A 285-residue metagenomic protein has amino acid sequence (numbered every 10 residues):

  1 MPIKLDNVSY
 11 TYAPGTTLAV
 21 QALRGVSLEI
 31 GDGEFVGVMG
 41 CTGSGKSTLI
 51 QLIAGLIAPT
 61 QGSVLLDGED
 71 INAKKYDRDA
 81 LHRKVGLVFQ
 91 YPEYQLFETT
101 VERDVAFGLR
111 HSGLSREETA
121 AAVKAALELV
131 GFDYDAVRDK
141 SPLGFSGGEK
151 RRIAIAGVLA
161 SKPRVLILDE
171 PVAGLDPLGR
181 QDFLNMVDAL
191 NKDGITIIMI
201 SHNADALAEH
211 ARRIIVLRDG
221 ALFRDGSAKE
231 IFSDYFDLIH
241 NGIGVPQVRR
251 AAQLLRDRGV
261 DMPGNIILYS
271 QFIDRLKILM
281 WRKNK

Functional and structural regions predicted by a protein language model:
M39-C41: The feature captures the beta-strand-to-loop junction immediately N-terminal to the Walker
A54: Helix-to-loop junction immediately C-terminal to a conserved catalytic motif
S63-A80: ABC ATPase NBD Q-loop/coupling interface
S141-F145, E149: Conserved ABC ATPase signature
K162: Conserved catalytic motifs of ABC-family nucleotide-binding domains
L166-D169: Catalytic Walker B motif of ABC-type/P-loop ATPase nucleotide-binding domains
D219-G220: Conserved ABC ATPase "signature" C-loop
